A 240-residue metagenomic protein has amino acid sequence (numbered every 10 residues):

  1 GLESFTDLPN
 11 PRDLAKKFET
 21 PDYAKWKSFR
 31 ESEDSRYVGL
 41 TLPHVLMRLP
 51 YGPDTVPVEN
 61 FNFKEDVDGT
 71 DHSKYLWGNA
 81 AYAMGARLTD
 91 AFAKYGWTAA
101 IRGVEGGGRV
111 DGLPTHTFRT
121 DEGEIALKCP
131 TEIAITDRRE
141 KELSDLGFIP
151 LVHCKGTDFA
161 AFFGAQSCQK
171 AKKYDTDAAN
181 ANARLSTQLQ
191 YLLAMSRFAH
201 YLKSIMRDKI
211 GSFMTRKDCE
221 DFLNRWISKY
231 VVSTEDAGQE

Functional and structural regions predicted by a protein language model:
G1-L113: Extracellular Cys-Trp
E65-F222, V231: Long, contiguous, structured domain-core segments that constitute the functional module of a protein
T234-E240: Long, charged, glycine-rich C-terminal linkers/tails
